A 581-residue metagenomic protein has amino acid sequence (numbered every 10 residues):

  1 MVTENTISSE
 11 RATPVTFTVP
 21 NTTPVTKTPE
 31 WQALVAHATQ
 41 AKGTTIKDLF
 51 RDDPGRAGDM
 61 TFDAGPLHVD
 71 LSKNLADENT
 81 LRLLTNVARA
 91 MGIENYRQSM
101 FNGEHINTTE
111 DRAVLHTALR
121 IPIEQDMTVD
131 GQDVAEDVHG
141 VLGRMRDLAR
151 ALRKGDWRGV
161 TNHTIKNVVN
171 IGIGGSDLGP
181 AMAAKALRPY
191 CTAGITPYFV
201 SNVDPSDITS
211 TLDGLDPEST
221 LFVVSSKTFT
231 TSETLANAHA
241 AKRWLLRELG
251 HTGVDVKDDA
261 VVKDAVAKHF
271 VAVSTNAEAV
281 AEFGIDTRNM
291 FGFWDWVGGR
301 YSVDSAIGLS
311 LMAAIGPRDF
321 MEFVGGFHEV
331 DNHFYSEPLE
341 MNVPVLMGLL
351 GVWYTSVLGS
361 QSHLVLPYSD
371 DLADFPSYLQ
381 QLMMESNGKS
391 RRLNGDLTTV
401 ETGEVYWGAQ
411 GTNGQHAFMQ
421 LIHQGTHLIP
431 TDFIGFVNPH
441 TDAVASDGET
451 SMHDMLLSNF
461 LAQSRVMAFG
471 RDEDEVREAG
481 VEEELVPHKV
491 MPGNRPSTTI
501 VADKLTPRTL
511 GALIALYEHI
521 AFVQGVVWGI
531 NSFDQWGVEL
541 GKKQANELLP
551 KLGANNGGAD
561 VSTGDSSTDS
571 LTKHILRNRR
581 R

Functional and structural regions predicted by a protein language model:
V2, I7, R11-G92, V345-V357 (+8 more regions): Flexible, glycine-rich loop/tail regions that form catalytic "lids" or insertion modules at the edges of active sites
V19-E30, V35-T161, T450-M452, L457 (+4 more regions): Extended, charge-enriched "interface" segments that sit outside catalytic cores
P29, G55, L75, N79 (+19 more regions): Conserved active-site and cofactor/substrate-binding residues in soluble primary-metabolism enzymes
D147-G155, N162-E337: Glycine-rich phosphate-binding loops that contact phosphosugars or nucleotide phosphates
K166-G172, F222-T228, S362-S369, V405-Y406 (+1 more regions): Short glycine-rich or small-residue beta-strand-to-loop segments that form or flank ligand, phosphate, metal/Fe-S
R247-A443, G493, L540-N546, N555-R581: Active-site phosphate/pyrophosphate-binding segments
W407-K504: Helicase-primase coupling helices
M491-R495, T499-W528, F533, L540 (+3 more regions): C-terminal accessory domains/tails appended to large, multi-domain proteins
